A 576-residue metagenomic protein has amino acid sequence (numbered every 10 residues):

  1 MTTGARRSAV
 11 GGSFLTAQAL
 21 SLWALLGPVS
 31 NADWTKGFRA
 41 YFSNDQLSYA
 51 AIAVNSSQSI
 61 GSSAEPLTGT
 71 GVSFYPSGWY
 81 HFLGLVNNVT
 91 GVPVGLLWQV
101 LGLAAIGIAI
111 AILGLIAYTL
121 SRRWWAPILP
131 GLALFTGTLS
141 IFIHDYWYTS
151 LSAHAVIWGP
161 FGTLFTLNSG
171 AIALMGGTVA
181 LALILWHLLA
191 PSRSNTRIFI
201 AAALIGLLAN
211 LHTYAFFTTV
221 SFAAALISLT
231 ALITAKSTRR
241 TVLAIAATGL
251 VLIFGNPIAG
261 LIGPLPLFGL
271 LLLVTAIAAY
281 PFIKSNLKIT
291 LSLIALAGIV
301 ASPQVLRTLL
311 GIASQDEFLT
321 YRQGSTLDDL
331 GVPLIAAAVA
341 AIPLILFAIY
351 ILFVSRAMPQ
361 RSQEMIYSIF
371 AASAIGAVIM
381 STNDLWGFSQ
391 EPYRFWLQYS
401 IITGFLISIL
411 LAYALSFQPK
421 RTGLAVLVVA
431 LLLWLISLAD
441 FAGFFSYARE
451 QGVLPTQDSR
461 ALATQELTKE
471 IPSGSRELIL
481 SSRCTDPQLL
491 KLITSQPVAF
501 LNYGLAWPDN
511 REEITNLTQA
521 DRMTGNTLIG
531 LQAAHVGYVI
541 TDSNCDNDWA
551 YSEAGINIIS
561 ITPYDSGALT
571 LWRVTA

Functional and structural regions predicted by a protein language model:
Q18-V179, T213, F217, Q398 (+1 more regions): Active-site lumenal/periplasmic loops and adjacent helix-entry segments of GT-C-fold, multi-pass membrane
L103-I106, F217, G387-T422: Hydrophobic/aromatic-rich transmembrane helices and adjacent perimembrane loops
N168-T178, L265-A279, S302-R307, D316-F370 (+2 more regions): Alpha-helical transmembrane segments at the extracellular/periplasmic loop-to-helix junctions of multi-pass membrane
I172-A173, G177-R197, L226-S237: Membrane-interface transmembrane helices that cradle and orient dolichyl/undecaprenyl
A190-T196, I233-T241, I283-L291, A348-A374 (+1 more regions): Membrane-interface helix-loop-helix junctions at transmembrane boundaries of multi-pass membrane enzymes, predominantly
R197-T213, A224, A247-L261, A297-I299: Membrane-interface alpha helices of multi-pass inner-membrane proteins
A244-L252, L293-G298, Y413-F441: Signature aromatic-anchored transmembrane alpha helix within multi-pass, membrane-resident enzymes that catalyze glycan
W434-A576: Extracytoplasmic
